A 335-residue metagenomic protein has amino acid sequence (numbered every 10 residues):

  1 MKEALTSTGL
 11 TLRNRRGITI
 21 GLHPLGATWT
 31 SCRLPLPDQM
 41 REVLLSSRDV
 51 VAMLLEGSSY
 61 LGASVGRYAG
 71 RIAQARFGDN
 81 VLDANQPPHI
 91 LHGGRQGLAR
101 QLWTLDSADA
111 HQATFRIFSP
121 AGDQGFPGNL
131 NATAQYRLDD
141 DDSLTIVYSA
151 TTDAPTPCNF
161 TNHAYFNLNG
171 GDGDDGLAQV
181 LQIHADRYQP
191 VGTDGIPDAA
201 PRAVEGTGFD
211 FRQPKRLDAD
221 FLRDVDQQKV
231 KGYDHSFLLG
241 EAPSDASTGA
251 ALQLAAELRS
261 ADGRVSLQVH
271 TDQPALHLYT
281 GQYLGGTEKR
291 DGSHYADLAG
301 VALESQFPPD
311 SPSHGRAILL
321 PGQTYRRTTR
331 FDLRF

Functional and structural regions predicted by a protein language model:
M1-F335: Surface-exposed acidic/polar loop and edge beta-strand patches at domain peripheries
